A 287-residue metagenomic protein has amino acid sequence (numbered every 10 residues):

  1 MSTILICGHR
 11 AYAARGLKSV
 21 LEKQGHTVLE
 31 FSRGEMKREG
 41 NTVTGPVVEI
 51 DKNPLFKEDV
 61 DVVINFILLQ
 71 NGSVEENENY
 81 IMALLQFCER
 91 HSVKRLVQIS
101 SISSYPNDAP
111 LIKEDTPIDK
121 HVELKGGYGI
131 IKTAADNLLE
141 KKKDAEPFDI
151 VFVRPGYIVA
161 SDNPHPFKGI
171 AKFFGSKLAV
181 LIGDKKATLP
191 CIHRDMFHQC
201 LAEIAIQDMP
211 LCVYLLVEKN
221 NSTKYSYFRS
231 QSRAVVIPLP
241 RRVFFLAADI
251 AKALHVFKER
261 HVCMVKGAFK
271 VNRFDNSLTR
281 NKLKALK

Functional and structural regions predicted by a protein language model:
I4-Q24: N-terminal Rossmann NAD(P)H-binding glycine-rich loop of SDR-like oxidoreductase domains
C7-G8, A160, I182-A187, Y214-S222 (+2 more regions): Glycine-rich Rossmann NAD(P)(H)-binding loop
T44-A83, F87-R90, Y105: NAD(P)H-binding glycine-rich loop region in Rossmannoid oxidoreductase-like domains and their noncatalytic homologs
A83-G127: Conserved Rossmann-fold NAD(P)-dependent oxidoreductase catalytic core, especially the SDR/UDP-sugar
P110-V153, Y157-I158, A179: Catalytic helix-loop patch of NAD(P)-dependent Rossmann-fold dehydrogenases
N163-G169, L181-A205, L211-C212: Substrate-positioning beta->alpha
C200-R260: Mid/C-terminal beta-alpha module of Rossmann-like enzyme folds, strongest in SDR-family dehydrogenases/epimerases
S222, A234-P238, E259-K287: C-terminal amphipathic/interface module of NAD(P)-dependent oxidoreductases and related NAD-binding regulators
